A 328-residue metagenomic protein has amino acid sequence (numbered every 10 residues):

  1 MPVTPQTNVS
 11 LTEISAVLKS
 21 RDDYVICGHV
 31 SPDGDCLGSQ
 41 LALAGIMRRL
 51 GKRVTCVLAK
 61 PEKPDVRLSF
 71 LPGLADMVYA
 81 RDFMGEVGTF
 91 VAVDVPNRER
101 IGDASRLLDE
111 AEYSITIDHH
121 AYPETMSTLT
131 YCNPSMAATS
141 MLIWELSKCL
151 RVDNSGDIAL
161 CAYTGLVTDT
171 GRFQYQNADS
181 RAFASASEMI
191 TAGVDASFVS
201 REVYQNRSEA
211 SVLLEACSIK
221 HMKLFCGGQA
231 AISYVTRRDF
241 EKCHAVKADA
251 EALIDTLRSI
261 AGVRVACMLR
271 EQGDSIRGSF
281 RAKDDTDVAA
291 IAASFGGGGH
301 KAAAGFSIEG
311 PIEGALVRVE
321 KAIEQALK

Functional and structural regions predicted by a protein language model:
P2-V30, G38-V66, M84-V87, T168-S294 (+1 more regions): Hydrophobic helix-and-loop "lid/oligomerization" segment in the mid-to-C-terminal part of catalytic domains
P5-V9, L71-V78, V95-R98, A261: Short gly/ser/thr-rich secondary-structure transition/capping motifs
S31-P32, V95-R98, H120-Y122, R237-R238 (+1 more regions): Short glycine-rich anion-binding loops that position phosphate/pyrophosphate groups of nucleotides and phosphorylated
T55-V57, V91, Y113-I117, L129-C132 (+2 more regions): Hydrophobic/aromatic beta-strand patches that form the interior of the parallel beta-sheet core in alpha/beta enzyme
A75-A80, Y131-P134: Short acidic-hydrophobic, aromatic-tinged amphipathic segments that line or gate anion-handling sites
A80-L129: Active-site cofactor/cluster-binding pocket
I117-S185: Short alpha-helices
